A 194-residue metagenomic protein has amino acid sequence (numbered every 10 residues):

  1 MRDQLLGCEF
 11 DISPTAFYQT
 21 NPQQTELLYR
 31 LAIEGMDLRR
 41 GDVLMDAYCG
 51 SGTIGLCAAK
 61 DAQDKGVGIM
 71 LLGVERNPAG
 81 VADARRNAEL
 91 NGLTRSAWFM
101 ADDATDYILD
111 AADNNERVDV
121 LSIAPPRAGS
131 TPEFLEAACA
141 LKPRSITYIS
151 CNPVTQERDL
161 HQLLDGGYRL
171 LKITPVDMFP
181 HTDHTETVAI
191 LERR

Functional and structural regions predicted by a protein language model:
M1-R194: Rossmann-like S-adenosyl-L-methionine
